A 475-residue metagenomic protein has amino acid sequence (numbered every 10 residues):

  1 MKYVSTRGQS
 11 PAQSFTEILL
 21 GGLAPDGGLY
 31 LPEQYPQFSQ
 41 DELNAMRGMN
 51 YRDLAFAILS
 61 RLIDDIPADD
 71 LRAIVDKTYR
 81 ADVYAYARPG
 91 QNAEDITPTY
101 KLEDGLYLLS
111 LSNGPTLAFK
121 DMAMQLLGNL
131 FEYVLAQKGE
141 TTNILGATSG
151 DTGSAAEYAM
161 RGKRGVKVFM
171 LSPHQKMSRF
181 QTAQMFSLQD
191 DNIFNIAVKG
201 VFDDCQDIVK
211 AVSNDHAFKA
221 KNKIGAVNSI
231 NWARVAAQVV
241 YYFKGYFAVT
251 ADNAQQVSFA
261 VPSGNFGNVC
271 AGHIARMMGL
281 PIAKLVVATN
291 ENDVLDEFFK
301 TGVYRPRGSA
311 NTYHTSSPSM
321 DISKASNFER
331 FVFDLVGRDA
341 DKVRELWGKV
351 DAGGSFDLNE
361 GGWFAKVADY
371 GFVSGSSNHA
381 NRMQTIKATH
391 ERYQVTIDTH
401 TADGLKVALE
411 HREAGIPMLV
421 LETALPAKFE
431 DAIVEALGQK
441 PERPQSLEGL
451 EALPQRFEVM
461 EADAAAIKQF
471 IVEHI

Functional and structural regions predicted by a protein language model:
M1-I475: PLP-dependent amino-acid enzyme catalytic core
